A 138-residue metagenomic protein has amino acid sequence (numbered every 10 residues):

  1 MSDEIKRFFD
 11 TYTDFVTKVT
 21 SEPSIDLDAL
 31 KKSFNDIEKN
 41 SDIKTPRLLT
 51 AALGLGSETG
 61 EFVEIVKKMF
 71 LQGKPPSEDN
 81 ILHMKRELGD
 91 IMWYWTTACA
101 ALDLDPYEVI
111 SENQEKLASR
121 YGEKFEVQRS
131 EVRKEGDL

Functional and structural regions predicted by a protein language model:
M1-L88, M92-L138: Flexible "arm" and connector segments at domain edges
